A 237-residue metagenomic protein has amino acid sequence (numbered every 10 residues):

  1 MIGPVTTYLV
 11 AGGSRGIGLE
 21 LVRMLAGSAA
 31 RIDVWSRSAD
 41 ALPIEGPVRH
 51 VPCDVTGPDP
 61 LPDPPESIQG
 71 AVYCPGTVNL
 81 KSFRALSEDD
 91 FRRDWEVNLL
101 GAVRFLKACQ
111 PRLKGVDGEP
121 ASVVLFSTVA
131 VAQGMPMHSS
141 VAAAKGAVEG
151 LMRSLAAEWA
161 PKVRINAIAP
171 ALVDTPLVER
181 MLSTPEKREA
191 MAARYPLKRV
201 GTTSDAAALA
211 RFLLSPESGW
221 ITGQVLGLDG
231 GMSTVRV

Functional and structural regions predicted by a protein language model:
S14, V22: N-terminal Rossmann NAD(P)H-binding glycine-rich loop of SDR-like oxidoreductase domains
S82-F83, S87-W95, K187, M191: Substrate-binding pocket helix/loop in short-chain dehydrogenase/reductase
L86, G134-A142, S154: Active-site loop-to-helix junction immediately N-terminal to the catalytic Tyr of the SDR YXXXK motif in Rossmann-fold
L106, A144, M152: Active-site helix of classical SDR
P111, A156-P161: Alpha-helical segment proximal to the catalytic Tyr-Lys
A160-R164, I221-G223: Short, small/polar-rich loop/turn modules that mediate ligand/substrate recognition or access, typified
R211, T222-V237: Short C-terminal tail/terminal secondary-structure segment of NAD(P)H-dependent dehydrogenase/reductase domains
